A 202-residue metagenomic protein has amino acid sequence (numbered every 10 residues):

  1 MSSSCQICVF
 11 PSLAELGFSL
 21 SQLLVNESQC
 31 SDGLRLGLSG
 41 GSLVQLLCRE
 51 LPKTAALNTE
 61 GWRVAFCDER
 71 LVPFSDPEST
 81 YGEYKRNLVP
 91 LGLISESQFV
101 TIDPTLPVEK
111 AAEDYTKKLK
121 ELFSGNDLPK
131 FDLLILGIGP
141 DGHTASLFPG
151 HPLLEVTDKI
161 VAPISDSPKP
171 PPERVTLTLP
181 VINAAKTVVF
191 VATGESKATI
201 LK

Functional and structural regions predicted by a protein language model:
M1-L36, E109: N-terminal glycine-/serine-/threonine-rich phosphate-binding loop
M1-S4, T59-I135: Ligand-binding beta-strand-loop-alpha-helix segment within the catalytic cores of soluble metabolic enzymes
C30-A55: Glycine-rich N-terminal segment of FAD-binding domains in flavoprotein oxidoreductases, spanning the beta-loop-helix
L38-L43, L136-P140, T193: Glycine-rich beta-strand-to-loop/alpha-helix junction loops that act as flexible
E50-T59, G82, R86, P149-D158: A glycine- and small-aliphatic-rich helix-loop capping segment at beta-alpha/alpha-beta transitions that lines
A112-E113, A145-G150, I200-K202: A short secondary-structure junction signal
L134-P180: Class I SAM-dependent methyltransferase SAM-binding "motif I" and its flanking Rossmann-like core
P180, A184-K202: ATP/nucleoside-binding phosphotransfer catalytic cores, i.e., glycine-rich phosphate-binding loops
